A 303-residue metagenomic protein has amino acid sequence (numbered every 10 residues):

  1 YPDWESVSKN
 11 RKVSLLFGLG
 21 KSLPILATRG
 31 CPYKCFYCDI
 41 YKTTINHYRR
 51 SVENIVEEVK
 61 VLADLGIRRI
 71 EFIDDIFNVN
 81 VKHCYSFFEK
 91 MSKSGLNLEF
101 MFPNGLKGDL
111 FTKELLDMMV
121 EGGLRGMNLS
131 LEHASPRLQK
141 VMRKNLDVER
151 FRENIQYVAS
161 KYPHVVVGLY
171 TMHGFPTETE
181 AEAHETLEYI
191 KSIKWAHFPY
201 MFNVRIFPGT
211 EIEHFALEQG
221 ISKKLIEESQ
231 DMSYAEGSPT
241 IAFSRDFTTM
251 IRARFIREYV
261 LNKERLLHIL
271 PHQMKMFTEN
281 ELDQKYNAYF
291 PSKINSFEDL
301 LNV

Functional and structural regions predicted by a protein language model:
Y1-V166, Y170-H173, E188: Radical SAM [4Fe-4S] cluster-binding motif and immediate context
R11, T210-A216, K224-V303: Radical SAM enzyme core and accessory elements
Y33, V81-K82, R137-M142, H173-A181 (+2 more regions): Flexible glycine/acidic-rich beta-alpha junction loops that bind and position SAM and/or redox cofactors in anaerobic
I45-N46, I70, L98, L169 (+5 more regions): Secondary-structure transition/capping residues
L96, P163, K194-W195, K263 (+2 more regions): Proline-centered flexible-loop/turn and helix-kink motifs
L115, P176-S192: Catalytic cores of alpha/beta
L124, W195-A196: Proline-aspartate-enriched helix->loop->beta-strand connector
F151-E153, H184-T186, D246, M250-A253: Well-ordered, non-membrane alpha-helical segments in soluble/globular domains
